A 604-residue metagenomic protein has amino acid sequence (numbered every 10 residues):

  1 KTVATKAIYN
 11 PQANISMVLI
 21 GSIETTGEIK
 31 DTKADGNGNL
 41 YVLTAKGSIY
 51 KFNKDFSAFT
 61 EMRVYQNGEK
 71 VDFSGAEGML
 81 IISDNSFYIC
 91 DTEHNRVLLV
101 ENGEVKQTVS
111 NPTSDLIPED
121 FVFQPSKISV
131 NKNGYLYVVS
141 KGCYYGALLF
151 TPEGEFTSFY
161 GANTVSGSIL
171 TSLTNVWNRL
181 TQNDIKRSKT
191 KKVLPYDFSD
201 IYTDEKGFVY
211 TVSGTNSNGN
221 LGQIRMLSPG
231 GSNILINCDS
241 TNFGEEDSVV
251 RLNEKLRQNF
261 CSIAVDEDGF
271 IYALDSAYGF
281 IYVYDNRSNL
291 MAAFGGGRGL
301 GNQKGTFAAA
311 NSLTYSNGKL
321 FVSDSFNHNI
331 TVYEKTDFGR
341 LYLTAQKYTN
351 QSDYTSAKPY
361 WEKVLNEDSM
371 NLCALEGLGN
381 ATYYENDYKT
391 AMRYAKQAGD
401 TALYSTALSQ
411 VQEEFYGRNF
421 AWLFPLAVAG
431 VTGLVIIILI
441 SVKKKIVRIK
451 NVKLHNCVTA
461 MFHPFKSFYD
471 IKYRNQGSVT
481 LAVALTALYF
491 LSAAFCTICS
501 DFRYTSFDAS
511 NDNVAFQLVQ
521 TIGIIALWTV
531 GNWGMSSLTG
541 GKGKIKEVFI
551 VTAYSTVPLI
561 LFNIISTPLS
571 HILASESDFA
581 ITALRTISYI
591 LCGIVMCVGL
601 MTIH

Functional and structural regions predicted by a protein language model:
K1-Y354, P359, K363-G377, F415: Eukaryotic scaffold repeat domains enriched in small/polar residues
Y360-W361, T390-A398, L426-G430: Alpha-helical repeat scaffolds
M370-A374, A398-E414: Boundary/linker segments of alpha-helical solenoid repeat arrays
G379, Y383-S405: TPR/TPR-like (Sel1-like) alpha-helical repeat modules
Q412-A429: Juxtamembrane/start-of-transmembrane alpha-helix segments at the extracytoplasmic/lumenal side of membrane anchors
V431-K445: Alpha-helical transmembrane segments
K450-K546: Selected alpha-helical membrane-embedding segments in polytopic membrane proteins
L518, W528-H604: Hydrophobic alpha-helical transmembrane segments and adjacent short intramembrane/lumenal linkers of inner/organellar
